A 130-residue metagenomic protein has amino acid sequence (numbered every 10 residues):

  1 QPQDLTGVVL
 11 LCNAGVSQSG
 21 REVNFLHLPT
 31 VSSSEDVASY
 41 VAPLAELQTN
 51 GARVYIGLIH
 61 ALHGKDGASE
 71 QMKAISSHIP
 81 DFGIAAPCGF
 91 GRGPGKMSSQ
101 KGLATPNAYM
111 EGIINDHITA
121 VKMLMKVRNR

Functional and structural regions predicted by a protein language model:
Q3-D4, L10-R130: Catalytic-face loop-and-helix region of soluble metabolic enzyme cores
